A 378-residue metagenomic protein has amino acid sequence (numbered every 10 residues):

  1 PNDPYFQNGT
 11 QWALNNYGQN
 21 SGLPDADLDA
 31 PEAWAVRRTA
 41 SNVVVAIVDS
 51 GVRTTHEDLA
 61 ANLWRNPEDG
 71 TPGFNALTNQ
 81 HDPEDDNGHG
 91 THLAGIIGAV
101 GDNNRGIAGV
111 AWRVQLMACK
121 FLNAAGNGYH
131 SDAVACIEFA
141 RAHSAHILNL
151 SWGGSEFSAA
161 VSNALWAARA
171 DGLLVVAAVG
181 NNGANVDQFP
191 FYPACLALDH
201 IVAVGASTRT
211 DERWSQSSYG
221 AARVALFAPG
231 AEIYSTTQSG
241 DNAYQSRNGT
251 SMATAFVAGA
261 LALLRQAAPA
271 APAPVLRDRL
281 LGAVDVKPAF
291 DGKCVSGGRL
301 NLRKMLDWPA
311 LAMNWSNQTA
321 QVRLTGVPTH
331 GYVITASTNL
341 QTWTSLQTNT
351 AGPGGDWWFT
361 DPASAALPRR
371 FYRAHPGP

Functional and structural regions predicted by a protein language model:
N2-M117, L122-G128, D132-I147, W166 (+6 more regions): Active-site core segment of subtilase-fold serine proteases
L28, A33, V45-V48, L93 (+13 more regions): Residue-level detector of buried hydrophobic side-chain packing in well-ordered secondary-structure elements
V36-S41, G109-W112, A140-A142, A168-D171 (+6 more regions): Extracellular/periplasmic catalytic domains that process cell-envelope and extracellular macromolecules
S50-T54, G101-N103, L122-A124, N182-G183 (+7 more regions): Acidic glycine-/aspartate-rich tracts in secreted/extracellular proteins
A108, A118, A135-W152, S158-A164 (+4 more regions): C-terminal subdomain of the subtilisin-like protease fold in secreted/lumenal serine endopeptidases
C119-K120, N149-G153, A178-V179, G205 (+2 more regions): A cross-family glycoside hydrolase active-site/sugar-binding cleft signature
L173, F191-Q266, A270: Extracellular S/T/G-rich loop segment that most often corresponds to the catalytic His/Ser-adjacent loop
D278, D307-P378: Short, composition-biased motifs enriched in small/polar/acidic residues
